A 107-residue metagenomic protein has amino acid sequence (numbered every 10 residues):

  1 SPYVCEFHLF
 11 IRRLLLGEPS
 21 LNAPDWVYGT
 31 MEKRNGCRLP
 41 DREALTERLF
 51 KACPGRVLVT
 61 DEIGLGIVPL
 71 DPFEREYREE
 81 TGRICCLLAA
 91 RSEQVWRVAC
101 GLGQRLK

Functional and structural regions predicted by a protein language model:
S1-P2, E6-L16, P24-W26, T30-K33: Auxiliary N-terminal substrate/complex-recognition segments of SAM-dependent methyltransferases
L21, W26-K107: Replace "adjacent to P-loop NTPase cores in ATP/GTP-dependent enzymes" with "adjacent to NTP-binding cores
